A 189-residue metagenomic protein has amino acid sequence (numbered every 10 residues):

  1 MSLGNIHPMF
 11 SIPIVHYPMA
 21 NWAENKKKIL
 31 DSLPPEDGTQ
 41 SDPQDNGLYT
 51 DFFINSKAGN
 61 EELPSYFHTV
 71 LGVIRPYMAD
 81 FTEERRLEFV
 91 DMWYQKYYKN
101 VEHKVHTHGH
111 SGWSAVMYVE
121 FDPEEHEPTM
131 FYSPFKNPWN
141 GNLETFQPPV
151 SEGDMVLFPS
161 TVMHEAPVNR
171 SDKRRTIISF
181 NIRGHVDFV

Functional and structural regions predicted by a protein language model:
M1-E84, E102: Non-heme Fe(II)/2-oxoglutarate
P18, G59, L63, H108 (+2 more regions): Aromatic-acidic/polar surface patches that form glycan- and anion
E88-L157, P167, R174, G184-V189: Catalytic core of non-heme Fe(II) oxygenases with the double-stranded beta-helix
